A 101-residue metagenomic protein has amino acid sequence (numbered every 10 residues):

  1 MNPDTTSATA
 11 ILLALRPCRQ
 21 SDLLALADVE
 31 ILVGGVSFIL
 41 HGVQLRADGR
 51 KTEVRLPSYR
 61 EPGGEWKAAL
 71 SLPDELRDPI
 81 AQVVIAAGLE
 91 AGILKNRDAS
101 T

Functional and structural regions predicted by a protein language model:
M1-S37: Short, charged/polar N-terminal "headpieces" of proteins
T5-T9, T52, T101: Residue-identity detector for threonine
D28, G34-G64: A short, structured beta-strand/loop element
Y59-T101: Acidic, low-complexity intrinsically disordered segments
